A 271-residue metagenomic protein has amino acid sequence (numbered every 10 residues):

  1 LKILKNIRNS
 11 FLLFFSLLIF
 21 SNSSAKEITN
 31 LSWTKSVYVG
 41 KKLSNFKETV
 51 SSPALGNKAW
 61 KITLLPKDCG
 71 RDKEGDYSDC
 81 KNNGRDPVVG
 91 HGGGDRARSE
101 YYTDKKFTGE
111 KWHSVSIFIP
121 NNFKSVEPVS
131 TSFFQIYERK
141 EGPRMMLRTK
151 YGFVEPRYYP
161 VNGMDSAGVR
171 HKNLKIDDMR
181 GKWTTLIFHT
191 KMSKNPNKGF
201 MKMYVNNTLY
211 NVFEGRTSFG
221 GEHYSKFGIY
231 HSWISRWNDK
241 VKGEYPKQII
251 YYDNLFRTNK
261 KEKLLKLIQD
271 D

Functional and structural regions predicted by a protein language model:
L1, I19, V89-H91: Helix-centric, low-specificity signal for extended rod-like, repetitive segments
K2-F11: Bacterial N-terminal signal peptides that target proteins for export
S10-I19: Bacterial N-terminal signal peptides
A25-D271: Low-complexity, Ser/Thr/Pro/Gly-rich disordered linker/stalk regions
